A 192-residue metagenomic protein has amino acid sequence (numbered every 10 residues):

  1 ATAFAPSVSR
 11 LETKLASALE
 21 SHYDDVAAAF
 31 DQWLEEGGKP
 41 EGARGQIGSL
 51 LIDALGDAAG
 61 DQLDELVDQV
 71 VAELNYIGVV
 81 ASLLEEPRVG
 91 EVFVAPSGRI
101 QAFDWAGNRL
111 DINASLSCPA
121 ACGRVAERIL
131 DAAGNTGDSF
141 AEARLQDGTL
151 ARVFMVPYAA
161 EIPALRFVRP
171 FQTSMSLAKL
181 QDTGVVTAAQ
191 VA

Functional and structural regions predicted by a protein language model:
A1-G134: N-terminal accessory targeting/assembly segments
R99-A192: P-loop NTP-binding catalytic core
